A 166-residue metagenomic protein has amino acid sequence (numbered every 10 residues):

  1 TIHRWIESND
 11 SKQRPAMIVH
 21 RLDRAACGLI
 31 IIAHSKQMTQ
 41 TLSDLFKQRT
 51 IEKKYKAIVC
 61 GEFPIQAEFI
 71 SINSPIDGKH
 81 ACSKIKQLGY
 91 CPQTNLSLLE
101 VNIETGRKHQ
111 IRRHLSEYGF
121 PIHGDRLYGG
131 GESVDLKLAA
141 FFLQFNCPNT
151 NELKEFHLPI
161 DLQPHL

Functional and structural regions predicted by a protein language model:
T1-C82, G89-P92, K137, D161-H165: RNA pseudouridine synthases
K79, K86, P92-L99, E104 (+2 more regions): Pseudouridine synthases involved in rRNA/tRNA modification
